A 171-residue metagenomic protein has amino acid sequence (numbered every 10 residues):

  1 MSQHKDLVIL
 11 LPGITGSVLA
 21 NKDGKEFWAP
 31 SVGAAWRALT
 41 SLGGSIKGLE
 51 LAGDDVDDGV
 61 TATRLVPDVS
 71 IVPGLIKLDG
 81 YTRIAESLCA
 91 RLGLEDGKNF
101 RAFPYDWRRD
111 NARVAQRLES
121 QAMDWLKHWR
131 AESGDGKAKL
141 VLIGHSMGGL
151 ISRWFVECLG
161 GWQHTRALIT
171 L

Functional and structural regions predicted by a protein language model:
M1-I143, M147-L171: N-terminal non-catalytic accessory region
